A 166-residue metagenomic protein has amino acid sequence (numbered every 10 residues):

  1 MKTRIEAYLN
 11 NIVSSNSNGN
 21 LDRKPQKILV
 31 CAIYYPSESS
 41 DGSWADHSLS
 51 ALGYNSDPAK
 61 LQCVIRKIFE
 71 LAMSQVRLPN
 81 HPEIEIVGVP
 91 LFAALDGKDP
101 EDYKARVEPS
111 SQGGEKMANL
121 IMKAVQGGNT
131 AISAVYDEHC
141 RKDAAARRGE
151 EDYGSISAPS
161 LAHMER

Functional and structural regions predicted by a protein language model:
M1-S50, L61: Hydrophobic, aromatic-enriched interface-forming segments
I12-P25, L78-E85, G127-Y136: Surface-exposed helix-capping loop/turn segments at secondary-structure junctions
E38-V89, S111-A118: Substrate-gating cap/lid alpha-helix
E83-P100, Y136-R141: Acidic carboxylate-rich catalytic motifs and surrounding loops in phosphoryl-/glycosyl-chemistry enzymes
E101-E165: Histidine-centered active-site loop/cap adjacent to the catalytic His in serine esterases/O-acetyl transfer systems
